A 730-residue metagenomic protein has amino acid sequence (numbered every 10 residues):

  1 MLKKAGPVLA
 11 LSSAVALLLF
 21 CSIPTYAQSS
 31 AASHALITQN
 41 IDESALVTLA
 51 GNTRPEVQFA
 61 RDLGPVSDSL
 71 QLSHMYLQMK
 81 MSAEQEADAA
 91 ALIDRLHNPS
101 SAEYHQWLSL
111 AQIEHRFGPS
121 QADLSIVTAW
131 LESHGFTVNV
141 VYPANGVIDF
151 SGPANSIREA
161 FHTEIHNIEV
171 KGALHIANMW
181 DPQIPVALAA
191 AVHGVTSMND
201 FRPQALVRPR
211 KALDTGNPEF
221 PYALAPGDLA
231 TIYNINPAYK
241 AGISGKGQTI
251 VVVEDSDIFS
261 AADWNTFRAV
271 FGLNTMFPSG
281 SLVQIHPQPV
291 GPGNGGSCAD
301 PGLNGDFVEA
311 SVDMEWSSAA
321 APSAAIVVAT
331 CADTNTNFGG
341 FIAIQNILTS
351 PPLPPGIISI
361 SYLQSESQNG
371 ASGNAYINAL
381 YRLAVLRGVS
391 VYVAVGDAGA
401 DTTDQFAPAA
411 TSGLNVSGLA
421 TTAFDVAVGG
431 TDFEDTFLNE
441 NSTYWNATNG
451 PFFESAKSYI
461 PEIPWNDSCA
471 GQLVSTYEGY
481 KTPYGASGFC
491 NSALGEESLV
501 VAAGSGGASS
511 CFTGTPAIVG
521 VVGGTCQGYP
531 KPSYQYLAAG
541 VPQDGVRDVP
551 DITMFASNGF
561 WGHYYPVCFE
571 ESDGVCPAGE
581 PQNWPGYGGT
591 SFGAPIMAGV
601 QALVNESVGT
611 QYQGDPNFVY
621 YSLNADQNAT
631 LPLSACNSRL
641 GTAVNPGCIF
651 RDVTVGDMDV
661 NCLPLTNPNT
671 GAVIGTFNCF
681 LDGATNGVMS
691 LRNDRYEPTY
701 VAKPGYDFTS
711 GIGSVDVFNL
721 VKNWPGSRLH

Functional and structural regions predicted by a protein language model:
M1-S12: Bacterial N-terminal signal peptides that target proteins for export
A10-S22: Bacterial N-terminal signal peptides
I23-A27: Sec/Tat signal peptide C-region and signal peptidase I cleavage site
Q28-A144, D149, A154-A427, S468 (+8 more regions): Substrate-binding/charge-relay-adjacent region of secreted/lumenal peptidase catalytic domains
T421-G495: Polar, glycine-rich mid-to-C-terminal structural blocks that act as macromolecule-binding/assembly scaffolds
G488, N605-A702: An often Trp-containing, charged/polar helix-loop segment at the C-terminal end of enzyme catalytic cores
A598-E606: Short glycine/serine- and small hydrophobic-enriched flexible loop segments
